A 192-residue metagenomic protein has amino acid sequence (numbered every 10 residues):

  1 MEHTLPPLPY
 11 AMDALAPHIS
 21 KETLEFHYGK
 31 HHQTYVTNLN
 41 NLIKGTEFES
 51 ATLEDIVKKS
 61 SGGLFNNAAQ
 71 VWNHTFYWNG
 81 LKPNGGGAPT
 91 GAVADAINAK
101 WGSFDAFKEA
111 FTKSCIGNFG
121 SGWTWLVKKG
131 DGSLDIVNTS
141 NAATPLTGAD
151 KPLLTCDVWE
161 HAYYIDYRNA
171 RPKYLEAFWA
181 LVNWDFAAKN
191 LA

Functional and structural regions predicted by a protein language model:
M1-A192: Feature for soluble, non-membrane regions of globular proteins
